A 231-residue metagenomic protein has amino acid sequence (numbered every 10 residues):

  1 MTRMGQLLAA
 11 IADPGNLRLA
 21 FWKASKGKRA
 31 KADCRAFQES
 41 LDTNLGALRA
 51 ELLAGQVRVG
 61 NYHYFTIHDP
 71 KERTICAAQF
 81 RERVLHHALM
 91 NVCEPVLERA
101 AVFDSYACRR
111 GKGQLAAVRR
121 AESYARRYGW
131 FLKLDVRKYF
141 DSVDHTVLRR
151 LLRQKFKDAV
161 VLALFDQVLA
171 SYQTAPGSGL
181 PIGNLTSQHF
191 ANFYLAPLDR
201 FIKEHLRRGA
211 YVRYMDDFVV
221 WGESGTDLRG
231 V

Functional and structural regions predicted by a protein language model:
M1-K157, Y172-Q173: Conserved two-metal-ion catalytic palm core of "right-hand" nucleic acid polymerases, unifying RNA-dependent RNA
N44, E51-L52, F103-D104, V118-M215 (+1 more regions): Conserved polymerase palm-domain catalytic core
